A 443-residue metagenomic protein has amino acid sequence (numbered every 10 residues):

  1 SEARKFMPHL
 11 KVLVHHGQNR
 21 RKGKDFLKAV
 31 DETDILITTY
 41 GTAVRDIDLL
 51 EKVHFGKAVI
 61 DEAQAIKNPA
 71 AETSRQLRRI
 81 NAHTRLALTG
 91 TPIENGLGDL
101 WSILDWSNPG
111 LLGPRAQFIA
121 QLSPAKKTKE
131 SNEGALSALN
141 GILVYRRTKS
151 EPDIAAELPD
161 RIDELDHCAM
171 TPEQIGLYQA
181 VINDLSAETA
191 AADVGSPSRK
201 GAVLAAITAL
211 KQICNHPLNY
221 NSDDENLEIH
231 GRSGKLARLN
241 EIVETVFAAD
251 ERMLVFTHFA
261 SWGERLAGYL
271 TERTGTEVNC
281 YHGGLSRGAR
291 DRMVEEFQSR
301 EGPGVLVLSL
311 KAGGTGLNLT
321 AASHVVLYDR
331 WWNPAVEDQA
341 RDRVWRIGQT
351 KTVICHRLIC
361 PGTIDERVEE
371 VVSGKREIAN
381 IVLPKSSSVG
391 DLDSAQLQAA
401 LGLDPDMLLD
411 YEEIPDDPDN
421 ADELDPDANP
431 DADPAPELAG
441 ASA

Functional and structural regions predicted by a protein language model:
S1-K127, A138-E157, E164-G176, A180-A443: ASCE P-loop NTPase motor core, strongest for the SF2 helicase catalytic module
E130-G134: Extended, highly charged alpha-helical segments
